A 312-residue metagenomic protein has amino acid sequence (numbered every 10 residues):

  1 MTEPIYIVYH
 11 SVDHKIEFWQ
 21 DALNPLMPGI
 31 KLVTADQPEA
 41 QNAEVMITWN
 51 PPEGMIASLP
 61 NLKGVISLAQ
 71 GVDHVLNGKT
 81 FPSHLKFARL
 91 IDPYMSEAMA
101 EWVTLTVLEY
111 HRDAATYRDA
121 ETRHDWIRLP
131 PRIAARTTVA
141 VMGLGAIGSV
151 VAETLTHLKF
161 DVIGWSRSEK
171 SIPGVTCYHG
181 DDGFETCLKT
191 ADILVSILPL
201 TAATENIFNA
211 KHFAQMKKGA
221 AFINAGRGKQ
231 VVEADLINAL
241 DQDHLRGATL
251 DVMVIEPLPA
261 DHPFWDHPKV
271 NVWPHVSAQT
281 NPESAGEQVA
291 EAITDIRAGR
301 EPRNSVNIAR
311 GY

Functional and structural regions predicted by a protein language model:
M1-A43: N-terminal glycine-/charge-rich "phosphate-binding" loop or analogous flexible N-terminal tail
K31-N42, E53-I56, V175-T190: Short acidic low-complexity segments
E44-R118: Phosphate/diphosphate ligand-binding glycine-rich loop within oxidoreductases
W102-P130, E283-S284, Q288-E291, D295: A charged, well-structured terminal subsegment
Y117-V150: Glycine-rich NAD(P)-binding loop of Rossmann-like domains
H157-G174: NAD(P)-binding Rossmann-fold cofactor-contacting core
E169-P263: Rossmann-like adenosine-cofactor binding region
A225-Y312: Rossmann-like dinucleotide-binding domain for NAD(H)/NADP(H)
